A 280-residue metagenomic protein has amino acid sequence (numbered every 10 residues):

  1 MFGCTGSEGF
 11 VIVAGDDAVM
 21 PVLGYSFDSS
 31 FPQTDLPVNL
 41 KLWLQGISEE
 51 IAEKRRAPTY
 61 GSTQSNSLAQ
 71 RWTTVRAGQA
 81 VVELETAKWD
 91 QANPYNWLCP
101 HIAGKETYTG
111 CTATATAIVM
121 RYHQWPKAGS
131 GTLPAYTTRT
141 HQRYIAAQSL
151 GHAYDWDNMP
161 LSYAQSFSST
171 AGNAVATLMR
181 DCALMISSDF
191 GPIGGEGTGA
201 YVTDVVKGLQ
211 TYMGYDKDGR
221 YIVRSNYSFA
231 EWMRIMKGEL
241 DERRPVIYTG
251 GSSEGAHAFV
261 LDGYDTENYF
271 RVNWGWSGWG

Functional and structural regions predicted by a protein language model:
M1-G6, K207, T211-R271: Active-site-adjacent substructure of cysteine-protease-like catalytic cores
A14-G15, L184, G199-Q210, W274: C-terminal, surface-exposed recognition/capping segments
A14-G15, M20-S30, E267-G280: Catalytic Cys-His active-site segments of thiol-dependent hydrolases/isopeptidases
D16-A18, T116, W125, L133-H141 (+3 more regions): An acidic- and aromatic-residue-enriched active-site/binding cleft used to recognize and process polar
V22-T198: Active-site-adjacent structural segments surrounding the nucleophilic cysteine of cysteine proteases and isopeptidases
T107, T112-V119, Y201, V205-L209 (+2 more regions): Stable alpha-helical elements in mature extracytoplasmic
G191-A200, K237-G238, V260-D262: An exposed tryptophan-centered "aromatic clamp" motif
